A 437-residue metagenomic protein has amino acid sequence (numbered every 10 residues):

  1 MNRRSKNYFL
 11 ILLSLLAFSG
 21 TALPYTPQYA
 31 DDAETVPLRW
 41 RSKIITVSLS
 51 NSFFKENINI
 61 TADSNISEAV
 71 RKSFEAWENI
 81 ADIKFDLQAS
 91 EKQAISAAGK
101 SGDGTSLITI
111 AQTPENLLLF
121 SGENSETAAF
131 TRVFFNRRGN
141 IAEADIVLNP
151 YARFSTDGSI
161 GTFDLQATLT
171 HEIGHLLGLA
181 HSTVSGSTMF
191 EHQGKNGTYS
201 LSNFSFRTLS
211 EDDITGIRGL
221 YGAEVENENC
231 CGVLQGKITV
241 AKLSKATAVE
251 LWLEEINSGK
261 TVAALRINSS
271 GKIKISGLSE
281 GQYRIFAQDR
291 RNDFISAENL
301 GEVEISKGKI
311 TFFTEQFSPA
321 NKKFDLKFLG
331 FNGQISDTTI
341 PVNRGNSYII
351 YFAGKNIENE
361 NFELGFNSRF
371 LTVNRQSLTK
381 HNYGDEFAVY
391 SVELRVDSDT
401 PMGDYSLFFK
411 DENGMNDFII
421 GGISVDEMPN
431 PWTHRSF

Functional and structural regions predicted by a protein language model:
M1-L10: Bacterial N-terminal signal peptides that target proteins for export
L10-S19: Bacterial N-terminal signal peptides
G20-D325: Zinc-dependent metalloendopeptidases
F130-F135, L329, N374-Y383: Short amphipathic beta-strand and strand-loop transition segments with alternating hydrophobic
A144, L234, F313, I350 (+3 more regions): Hydrophobic residues positioned within well-ordered beta-strands of beta-sheet architectures
D293-S296, N413-F418: Short, exposed coil/turn segments at beta-strand boundaries within extracellular/luminal domains
P319-L364, M415-F437: Beta-strand/beta-sandwich contexts
N343-N413: Immunoglobulin-like IPT/TIG beta-sandwich domains and homologous Ig-like subdomains
